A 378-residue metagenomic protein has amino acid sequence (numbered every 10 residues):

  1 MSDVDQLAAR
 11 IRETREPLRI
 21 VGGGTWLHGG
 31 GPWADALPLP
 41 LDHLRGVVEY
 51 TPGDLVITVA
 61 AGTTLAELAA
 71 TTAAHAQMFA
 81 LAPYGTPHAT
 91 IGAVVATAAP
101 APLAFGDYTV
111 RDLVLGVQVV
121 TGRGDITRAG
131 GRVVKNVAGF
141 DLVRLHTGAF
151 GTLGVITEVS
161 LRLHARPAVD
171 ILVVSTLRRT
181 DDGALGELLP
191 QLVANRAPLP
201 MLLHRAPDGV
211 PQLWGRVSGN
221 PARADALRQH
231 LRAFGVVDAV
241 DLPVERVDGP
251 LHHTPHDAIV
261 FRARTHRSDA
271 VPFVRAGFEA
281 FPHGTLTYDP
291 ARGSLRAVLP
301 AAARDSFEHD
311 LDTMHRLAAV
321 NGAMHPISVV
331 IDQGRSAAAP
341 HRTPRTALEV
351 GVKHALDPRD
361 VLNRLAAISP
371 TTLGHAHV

Functional and structural regions predicted by a protein language model:
M1-I20, L41-P87, A99-R132, P167-L177 (+1 more regions): N-terminal glycine-rich flavin-associated loop
R12, R19-V21, W26-P32: N-terminal low-complexity or amphipathic/hydrophobic leaders
R19-I20, P200-P207, T285-P290: Short beta-strand
H28-R45, T71-A73, V94: Glycine-rich loop at the start of a catalytic domain that most often binds anionic cofactors/ligands
P32-D35, D42, G235-V378: Conserved glycine-rich FAD pyrophosphate-binding loop
A66-L68, T180-E187, P221-Q229, D269-A276 (+1 more regions): Short, conserved charged micro-motifs
A96, L115-D257: C-terminal substrate-binding/cap subdomain adjacent to the FAD-binding core in PCMH-type and related FAD-linked
